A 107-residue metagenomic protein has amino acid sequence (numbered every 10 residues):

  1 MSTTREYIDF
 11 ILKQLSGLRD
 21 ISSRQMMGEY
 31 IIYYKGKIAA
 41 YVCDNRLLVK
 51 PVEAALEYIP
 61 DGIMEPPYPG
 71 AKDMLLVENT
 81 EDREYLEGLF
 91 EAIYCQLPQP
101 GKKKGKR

Functional and structural regions predicted by a protein language model:
M1-R107: Charge-dense, helix-prone N-terminal extensions
